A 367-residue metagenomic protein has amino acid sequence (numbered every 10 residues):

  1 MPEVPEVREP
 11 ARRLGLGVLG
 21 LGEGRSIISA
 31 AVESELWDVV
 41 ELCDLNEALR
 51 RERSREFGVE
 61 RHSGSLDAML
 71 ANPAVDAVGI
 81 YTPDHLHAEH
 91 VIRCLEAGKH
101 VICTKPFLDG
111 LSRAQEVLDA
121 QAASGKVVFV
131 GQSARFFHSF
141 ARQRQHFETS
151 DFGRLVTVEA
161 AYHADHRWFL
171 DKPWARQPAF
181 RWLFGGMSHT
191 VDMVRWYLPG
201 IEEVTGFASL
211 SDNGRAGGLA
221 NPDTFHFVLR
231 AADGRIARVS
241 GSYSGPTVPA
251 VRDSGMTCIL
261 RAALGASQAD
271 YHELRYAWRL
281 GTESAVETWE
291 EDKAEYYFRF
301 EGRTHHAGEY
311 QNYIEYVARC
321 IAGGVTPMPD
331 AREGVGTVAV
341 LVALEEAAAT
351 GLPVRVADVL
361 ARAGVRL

Functional and structural regions predicted by a protein language model:
M1-E9, G185, V191-A277, Q311-G323 (+1 more regions): Contiguous beta-strand/loop segments that form the cofactor/metal-binding neighborhood of enzyme cores
M1-F57: N-terminal Rossmann-like dinucleotide-binding module
M1-P10, A77-G79, K126, G281 (+1 more regions): C-terminal helix-rich "cap/oligomerization" subdomain common to oxidoreductases
G22, A134-L219, F225-H226, G351: Predominantly a Rossmann-like dinucleotide-binding segment in NAD(P)-dependent oxidoreductases
V59-L66: Conserved SAM-binding strand-loop segment of SAM-dependent methyltransferases
S63, C103-T104, V128-V130, E159 (+2 more regions): Hydrophobic residues in well-ordered beta-strands that form the structural core
A77, P83-D84, A88-R135: Beta-strand-loop-alpha-helix segment that lines the small-molecule cofactor/substrate pocket of alpha/beta enzymes
D119-V127, A141-L155, I259-A262: Basic phosphate/pyrophosphate-binding loop/patch that engages nucleotide-derived ligands
